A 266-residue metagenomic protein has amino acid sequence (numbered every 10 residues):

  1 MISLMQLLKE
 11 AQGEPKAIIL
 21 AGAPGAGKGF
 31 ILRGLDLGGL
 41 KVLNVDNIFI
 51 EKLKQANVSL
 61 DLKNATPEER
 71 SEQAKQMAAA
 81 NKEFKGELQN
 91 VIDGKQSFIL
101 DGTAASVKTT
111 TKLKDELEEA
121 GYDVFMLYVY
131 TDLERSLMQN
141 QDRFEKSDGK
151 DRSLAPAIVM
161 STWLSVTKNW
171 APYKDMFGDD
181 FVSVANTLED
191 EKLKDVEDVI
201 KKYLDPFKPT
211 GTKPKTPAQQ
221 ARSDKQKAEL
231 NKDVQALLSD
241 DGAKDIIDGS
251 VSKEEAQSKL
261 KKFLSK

Functional and structural regions predicted by a protein language model:
A11-P15, N90-I92: Phosphate-binding P-loop
A17-I19: Short hydrophobic/aromatic beta-strand immediately N-terminal to the Walker A/P-loop
A23-P24: The conserved Walker
G27: Conserved glycine(s) of the Walker
F30-Q96, K108: Conserved substrate/cofactor phosphate-moiety recognition/catalytic segment in nucleotide-dependent phosphotransferases
D101-T110, L133: Acidic, metal-coordinating catalytic cores used for nucleic-acid/nucleotide bond scission and strand-transfer chemistry
E118-N140: Conserved phosphate-donor/acceptor-positioning beta-strand/loop module used by diverse small-molecule
E134-K266: Conserved GTP-binding G-domain of TRAFAC-class P-loop NTPases and closely related GTPase folds
